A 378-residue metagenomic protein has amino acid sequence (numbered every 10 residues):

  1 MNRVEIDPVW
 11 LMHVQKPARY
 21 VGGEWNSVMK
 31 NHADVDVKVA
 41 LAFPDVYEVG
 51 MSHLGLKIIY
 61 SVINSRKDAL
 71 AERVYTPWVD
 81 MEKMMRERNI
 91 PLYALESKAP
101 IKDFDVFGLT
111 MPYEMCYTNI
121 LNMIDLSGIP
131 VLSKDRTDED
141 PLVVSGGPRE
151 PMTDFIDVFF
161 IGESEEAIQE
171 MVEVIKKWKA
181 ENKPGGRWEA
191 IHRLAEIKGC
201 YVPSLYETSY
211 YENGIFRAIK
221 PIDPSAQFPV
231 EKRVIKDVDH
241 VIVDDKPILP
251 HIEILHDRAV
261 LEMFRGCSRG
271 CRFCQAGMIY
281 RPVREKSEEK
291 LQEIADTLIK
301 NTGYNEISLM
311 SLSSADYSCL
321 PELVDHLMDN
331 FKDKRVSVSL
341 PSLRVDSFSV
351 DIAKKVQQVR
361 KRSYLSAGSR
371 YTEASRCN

Functional and structural regions predicted by a protein language model:
M1-P17, R66: Helix-enriched interaction subdomains in cytosolic or periplasmic regions, typified by TIR/SEFIR signaling/NADase cores
W10-A40, Y47-E48, P203, S209-V260: N-terminal [4Fe-4S]-dependent radical SAM core
L41-A42, T297-N378: Conserved SAM/AdoMet-binding glycine-rich loop
L41-D45, I63, I248-R272, I299 (+1 more regions): N-terminal pre-triad scaffold of radical SAM enzymes
A42-P44, V74, T110, G146 (+1 more regions): Short hydrophobic segments within beta-strands
D68-D80: A short beta-strand-loop structural module common to alpha/beta enzyme folds
P77-K220: Glycine-rich beta-alpha loop elements in corrinoid/cobalamin-binding modules across cobalamin-dependent enzymes
C274-K290: Iron-sulfur (Fe-S) cluster-binding segments and ferredoxin-like electron-carrier domains, especially [2Fe-2S]
